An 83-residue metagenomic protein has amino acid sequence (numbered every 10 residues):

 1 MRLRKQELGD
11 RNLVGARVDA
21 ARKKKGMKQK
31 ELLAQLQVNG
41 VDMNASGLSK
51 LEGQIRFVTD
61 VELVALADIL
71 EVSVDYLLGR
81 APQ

Functional and structural regions predicted by a protein language model:
M1-L13: A detector for short, charged/polar N-terminal pre-domain segments
A16-V38: Short basic helix-loop element that most often maps to the first helix and adjoining turn of HTH DNA-binding modules
V18, L32-L33, L48-L51, L77: Conserved hydrophobic/aromatic packing and binding residues within compact polymer-binding modules
V18, Q29, A45, D60-L63: Helix-turn-helix DNA-binding elements, focusing on the entry/boundary residues of the two helices that contact DNA
Q37-V58: Recognition helix of helix-turn-helix/homeodomain-like DNA-binding domains that insert into the DNA major groove
T59-Y76: DNA major-groove recognition helix of helix-turn-helix/homeodomain DNA-binding modules
P82-Q83: Short, basic amphipathic alpha-helical segments that act as recognition/interaction helices in nucleic-acid-binding
